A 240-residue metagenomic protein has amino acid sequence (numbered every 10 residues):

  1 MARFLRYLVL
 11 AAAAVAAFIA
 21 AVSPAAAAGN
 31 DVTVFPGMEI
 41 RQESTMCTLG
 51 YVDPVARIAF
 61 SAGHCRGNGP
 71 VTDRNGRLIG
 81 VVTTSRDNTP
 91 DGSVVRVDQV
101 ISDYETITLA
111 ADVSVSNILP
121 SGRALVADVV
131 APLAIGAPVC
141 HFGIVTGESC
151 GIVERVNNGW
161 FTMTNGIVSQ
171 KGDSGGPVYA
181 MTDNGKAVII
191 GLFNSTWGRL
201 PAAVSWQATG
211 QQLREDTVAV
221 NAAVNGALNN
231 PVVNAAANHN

Functional and structural regions predicted by a protein language model:
M1-A27: Secretory targeting and sorting signals
A28-V52: N-terminal activation segment of mature serine protease catalytic domains
E43-N157, A180: Serine endopeptidase catalytic core focused on the charge-relay Asp
A62-R66, I167-V168, N194-G198: Short, solvent-exposed aromatic-acidic interface loops
L109-R123, I190, N194-N240: C-terminal cap/linker of serine protease catalytic domains
R123, T164-S169: Short pre-catalytic strand/loop immediately N-terminal to key active-site residues, enriched for Gly-Thr
D128-P132, I152-F161, Q170-K171, L200 (+2 more regions): Penicillin-recognizing serine hydrolase domain
V168-F193: Catalytic nucleophile loop of clan PA
